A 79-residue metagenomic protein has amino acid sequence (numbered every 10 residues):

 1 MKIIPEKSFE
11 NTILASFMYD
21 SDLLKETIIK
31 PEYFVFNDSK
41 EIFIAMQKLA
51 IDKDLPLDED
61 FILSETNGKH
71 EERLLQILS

Functional and structural regions predicted by a protein language model:
M1-S79: Noncatalytic partner-interaction/assembly domains of nucleic-acid and motor enzyme complexes, especially the accessory
